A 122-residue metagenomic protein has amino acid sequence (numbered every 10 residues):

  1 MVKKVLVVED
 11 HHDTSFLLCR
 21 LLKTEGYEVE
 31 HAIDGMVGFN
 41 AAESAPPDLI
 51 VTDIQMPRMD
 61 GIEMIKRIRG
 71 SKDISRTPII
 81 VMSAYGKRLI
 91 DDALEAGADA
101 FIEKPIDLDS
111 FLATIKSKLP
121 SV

Functional and structural regions predicted by a protein language model:
E9: Conserved acidic carboxylate
F16-T24: Charged docking surfaces used in two-component/phosphorelay signaling
G26-I33, A41: Short hydrophobic/Thr-rich beta-strand motif most characteristic of the beta2 strand and flanking loop of CheY-like
A45-V51: Active-site beta3 strand of CheY-like receiver
M56: Receiver (REC) domain active-site loop signature in two-component systems and cognate sites in sensor histidine kinases
I106-K116: C-terminal output helix
